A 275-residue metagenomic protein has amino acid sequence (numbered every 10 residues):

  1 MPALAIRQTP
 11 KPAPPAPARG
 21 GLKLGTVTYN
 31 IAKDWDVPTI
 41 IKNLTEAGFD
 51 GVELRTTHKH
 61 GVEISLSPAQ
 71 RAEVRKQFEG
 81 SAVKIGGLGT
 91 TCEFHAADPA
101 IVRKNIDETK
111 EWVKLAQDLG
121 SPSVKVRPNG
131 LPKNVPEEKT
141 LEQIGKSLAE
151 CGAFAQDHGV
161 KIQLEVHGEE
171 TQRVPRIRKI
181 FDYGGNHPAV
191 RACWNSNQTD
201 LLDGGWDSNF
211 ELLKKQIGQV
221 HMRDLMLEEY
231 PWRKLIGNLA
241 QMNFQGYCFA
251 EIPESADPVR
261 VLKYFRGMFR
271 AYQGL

Functional and structural regions predicted by a protein language model:
M1-G25, A32-A47, T171-L275: Histidine-acidic metal/acid-base catalytic patches
A3, P12, A16, P38-T45 (+4 more regions): Active-site acidic/histidine proton-transfer and metal-coordination neighborhood in alpha/beta enzyme cores
T28, T56, C92, P128 (+4 more regions): Short glycine-centered, acidic/aromatic-flanked micro-motifs in structured strand/loop junctions that mark active-site
N30, H58-H60, T91-R103, R223-M226: The substrate-binding groove and active-site-proximal loops of carbohydrate-active enzymes, especially glycoside
D50-G61: A short beta-strand-loop structural module common to alpha/beta enzyme folds
E53, G87-G89, K125, Q163 (+3 more regions): Conserved beta-strand positions in the central sheet of alpha/beta enzyme cores
E63-Q77: Glycine-rich, positively charged N-terminal anion/phosphate-binding segment
S67-Q70, D98-I101, N105, E137-T140 (+4 more regions): Residue-level preference for long, well-ordered alpha-helices that form the structural scaffold of enzyme catalytic
